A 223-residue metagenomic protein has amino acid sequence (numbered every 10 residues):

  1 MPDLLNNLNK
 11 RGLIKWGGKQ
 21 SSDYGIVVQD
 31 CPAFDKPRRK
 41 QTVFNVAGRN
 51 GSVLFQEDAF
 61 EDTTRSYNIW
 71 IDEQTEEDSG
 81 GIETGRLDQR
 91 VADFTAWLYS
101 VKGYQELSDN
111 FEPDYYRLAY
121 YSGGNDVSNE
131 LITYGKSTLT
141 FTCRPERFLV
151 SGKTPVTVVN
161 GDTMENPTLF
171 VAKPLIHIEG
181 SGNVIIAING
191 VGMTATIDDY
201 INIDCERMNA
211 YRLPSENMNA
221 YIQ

Functional and structural regions predicted by a protein language model:
M1-N45: Polar/acidic, low-complexity leader/linker segments enriched in S/T/G and N/D
P2, K136, T140, R144-P145 (+1 more regions): Intrinsic low-complexity, intrinsically disordered or marginally ordered coil/linker segments
L13, G18, F111-P113, G190 (+1 more regions): Residue-level detection of beta-strand-connecting loop/turn positions
K19-Q29, Y116-S122, M193-D198: Short amphipathic beta-strand/extended segments with alternating polar/hydrophobic composition
F44, S52-I82, T133-R147: Oligomerization/assembly interface segments of phage tail-like spikes and tubes
T64-N110: Long, hydrophobic/aromatic-enriched structural stretches that serve as scaffold segments
S100-R147: Short beta-strand and beta-hairpin "edge-sheet" elements
L149-Q223: Intrinsically disordered, low-complexity segments enriched in serine, threonine, and glycine
